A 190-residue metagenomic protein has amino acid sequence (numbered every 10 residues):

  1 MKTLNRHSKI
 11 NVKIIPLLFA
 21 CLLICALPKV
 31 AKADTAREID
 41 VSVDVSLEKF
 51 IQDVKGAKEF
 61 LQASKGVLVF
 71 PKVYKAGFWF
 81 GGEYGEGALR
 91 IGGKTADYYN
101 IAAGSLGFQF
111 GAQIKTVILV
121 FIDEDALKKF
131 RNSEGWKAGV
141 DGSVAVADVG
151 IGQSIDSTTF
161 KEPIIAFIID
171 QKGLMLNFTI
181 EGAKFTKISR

Functional and structural regions predicted by a protein language model:
M1-N11: N-terminal secretory signal peptides that target proteins for export/translocation
I15-A26: Bacterial N-terminal signal peptides
L27-A33: Sec/Tat signal peptide C-region and signal peptidase I cleavage site
A33-R190: Small-residue-enriched, tightly packed secondary-structure blocks
